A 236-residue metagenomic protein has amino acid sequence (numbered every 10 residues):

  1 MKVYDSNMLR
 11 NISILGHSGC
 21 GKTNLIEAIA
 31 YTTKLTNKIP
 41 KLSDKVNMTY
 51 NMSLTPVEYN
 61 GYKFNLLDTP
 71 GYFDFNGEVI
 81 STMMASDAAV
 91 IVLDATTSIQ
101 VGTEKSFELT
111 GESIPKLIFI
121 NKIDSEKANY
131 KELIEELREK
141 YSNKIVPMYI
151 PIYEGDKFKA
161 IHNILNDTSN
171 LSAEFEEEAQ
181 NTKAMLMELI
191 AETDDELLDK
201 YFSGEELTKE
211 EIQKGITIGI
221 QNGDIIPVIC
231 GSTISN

Functional and structural regions predicted by a protein language model:
M1-A85, A89-V92, I99, P147 (+1 more regions): P-loop NTPase switch module centered on the Walker A-proximal segment
M1-C20, D94-S235: P-loop NTPase catalytic nucleotide-binding module
K34-L35, I39, D87, G111 (+2 more regions): Alpha-helix boundary/interfacial micro-motifs
